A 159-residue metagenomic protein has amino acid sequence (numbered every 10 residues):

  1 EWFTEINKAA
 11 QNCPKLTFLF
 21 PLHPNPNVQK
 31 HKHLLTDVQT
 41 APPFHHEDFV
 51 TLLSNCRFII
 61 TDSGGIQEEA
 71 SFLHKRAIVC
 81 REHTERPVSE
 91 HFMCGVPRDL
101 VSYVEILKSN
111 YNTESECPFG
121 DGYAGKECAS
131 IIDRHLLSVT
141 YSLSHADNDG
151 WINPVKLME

Functional and structural regions predicted by a protein language model:
E1-K15, F20, N25-E159: Nucleotide-activated sugar donor-binding and catalytic core shared by glycosyltransferases and related lipid-linked
